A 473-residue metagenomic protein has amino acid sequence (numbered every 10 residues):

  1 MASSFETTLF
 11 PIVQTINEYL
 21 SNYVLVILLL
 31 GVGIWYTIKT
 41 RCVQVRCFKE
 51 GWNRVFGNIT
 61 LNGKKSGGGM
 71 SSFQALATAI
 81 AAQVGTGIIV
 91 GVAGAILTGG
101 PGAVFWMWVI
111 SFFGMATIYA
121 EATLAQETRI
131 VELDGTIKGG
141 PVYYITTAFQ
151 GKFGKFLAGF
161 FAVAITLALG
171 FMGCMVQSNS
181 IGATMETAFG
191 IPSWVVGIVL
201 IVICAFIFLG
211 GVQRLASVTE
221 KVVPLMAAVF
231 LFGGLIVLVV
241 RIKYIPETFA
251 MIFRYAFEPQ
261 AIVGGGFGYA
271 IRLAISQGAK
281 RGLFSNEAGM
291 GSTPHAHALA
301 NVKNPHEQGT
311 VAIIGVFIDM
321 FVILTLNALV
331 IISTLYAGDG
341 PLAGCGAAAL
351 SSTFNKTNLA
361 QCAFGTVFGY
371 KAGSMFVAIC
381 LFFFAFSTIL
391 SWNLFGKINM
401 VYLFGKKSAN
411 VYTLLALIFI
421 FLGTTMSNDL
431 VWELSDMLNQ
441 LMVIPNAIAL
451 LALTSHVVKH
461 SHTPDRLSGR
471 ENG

Functional and structural regions predicted by a protein language model:
M1-T86, I96-A103, G114, F421 (+2 more regions): N-terminal alpha-helical transmembrane segments of multi-pass membrane transport and channel/translocase proteins
E6-T8, K39-Q44, I88-V92, P101 (+7 more regions): Transmembrane helix-loop junctions in multi-pass membrane proteins
L28-W35, K39-W52, F161, S178-M185 (+3 more regions): Membrane-interface loop-to-helix entry segments
V32-T37, I110-G135, V142, T146-N179 (+2 more regions): Helix-loop-helix module between adjacent transmembrane segments
C42-M70, G94, G100-A103, A116-K152 (+4 more regions): Flexible loop linkers connecting adjacent transmembrane helices in multi-pass alpha-helical membrane transporters
L61-L97, L124-E127, L133-V142, T146-A148 (+2 more regions): Alpha-helical membrane segments and immediately flanking helix-loop junctions that form or couple to the substrate/ion
F113-E121, I198-V212, V223-K243, R281 (+2 more regions): Selective recognition of specific alpha-helical transmembrane segments in multi-pass small-molecule
Y119-R129, L133, L235-M251, P259-G266 (+3 more regions): Extracellular/periplasmic helix-exit of transmembrane alpha-helices
